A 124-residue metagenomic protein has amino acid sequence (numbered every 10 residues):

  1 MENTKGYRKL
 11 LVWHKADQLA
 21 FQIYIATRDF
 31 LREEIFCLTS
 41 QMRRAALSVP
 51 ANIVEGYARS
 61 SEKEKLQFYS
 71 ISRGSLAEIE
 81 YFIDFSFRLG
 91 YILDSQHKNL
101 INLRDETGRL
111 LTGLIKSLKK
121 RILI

Functional and structural regions predicted by a protein language model:
M1-I124: Amphipathic alpha-helical assembly/interaction segments
